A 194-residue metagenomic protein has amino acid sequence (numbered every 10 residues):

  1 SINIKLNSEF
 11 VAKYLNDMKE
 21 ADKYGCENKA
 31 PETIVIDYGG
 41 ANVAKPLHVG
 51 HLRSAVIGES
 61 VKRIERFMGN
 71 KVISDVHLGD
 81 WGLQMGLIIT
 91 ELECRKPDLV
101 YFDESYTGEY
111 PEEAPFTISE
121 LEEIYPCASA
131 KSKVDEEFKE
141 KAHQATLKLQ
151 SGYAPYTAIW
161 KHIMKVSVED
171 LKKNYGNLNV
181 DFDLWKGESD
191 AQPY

Functional and structural regions predicted by a protein language model:
S1-Y194: NTP-dependent nucleotidyl-transfer catalytic core
